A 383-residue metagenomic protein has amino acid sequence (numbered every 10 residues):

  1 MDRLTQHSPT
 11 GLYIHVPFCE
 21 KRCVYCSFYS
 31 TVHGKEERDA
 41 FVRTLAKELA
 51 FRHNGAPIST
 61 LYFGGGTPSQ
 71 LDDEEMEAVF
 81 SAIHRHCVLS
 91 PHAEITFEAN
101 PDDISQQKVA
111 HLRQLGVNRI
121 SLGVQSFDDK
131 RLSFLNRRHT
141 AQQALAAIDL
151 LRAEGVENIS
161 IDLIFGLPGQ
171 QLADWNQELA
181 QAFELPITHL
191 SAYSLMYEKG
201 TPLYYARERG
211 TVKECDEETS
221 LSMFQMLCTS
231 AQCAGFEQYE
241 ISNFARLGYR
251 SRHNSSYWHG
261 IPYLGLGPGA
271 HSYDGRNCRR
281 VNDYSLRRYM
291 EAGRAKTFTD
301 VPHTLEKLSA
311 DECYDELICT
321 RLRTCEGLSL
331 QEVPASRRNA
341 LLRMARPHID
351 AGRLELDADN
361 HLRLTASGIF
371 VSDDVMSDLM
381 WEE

Functional and structural regions predicted by a protein language model:
D2-G11, S27-R52, A56-A335: C-terminal scaffold of the Radical SAM
I14: Conserved N-terminal Rossmann-fold NAD(P)-binding element of oxidoreductases
P17-S30: Local cysteine-cluster metal-coordination motifs and their immediate loop/turn environment, predominantly Fe-S cluster
L221, R338-N339, A366-I369: An alpha-helix initiation/capping motif
A335-D350: Short amphipathic alpha-helical interaction segments
I349-D359: A short, conserved structural fragment
N360-T365: Minor-groove-contacting beta-hairpin "wing" of winged helix-turn-helix DNA-binding domains
S367-E383: Short, amphipathic alpha-helical interaction segments positioned at domain boundaries
